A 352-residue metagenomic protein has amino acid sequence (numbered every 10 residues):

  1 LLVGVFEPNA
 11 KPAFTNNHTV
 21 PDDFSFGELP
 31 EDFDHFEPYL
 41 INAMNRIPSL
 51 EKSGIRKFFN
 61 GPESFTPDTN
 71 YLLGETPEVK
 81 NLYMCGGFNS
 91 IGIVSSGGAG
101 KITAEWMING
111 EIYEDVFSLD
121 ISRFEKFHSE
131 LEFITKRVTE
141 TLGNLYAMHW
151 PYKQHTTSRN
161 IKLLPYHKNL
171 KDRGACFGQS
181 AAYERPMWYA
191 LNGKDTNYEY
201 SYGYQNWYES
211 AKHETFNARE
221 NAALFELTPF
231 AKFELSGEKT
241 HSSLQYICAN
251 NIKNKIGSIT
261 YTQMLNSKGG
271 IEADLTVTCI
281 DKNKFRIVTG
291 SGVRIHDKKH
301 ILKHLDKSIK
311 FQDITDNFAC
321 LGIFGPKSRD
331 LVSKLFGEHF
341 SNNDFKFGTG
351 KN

Functional and structural regions predicted by a protein language model:
L1-D23, F36-E37: Extended catalytic-interface subdomain
L2, Y83-M84, R286: General beta-strand recognition
F6-P8, F88, E238: Histidine- and/or cysteine-centered catalytic micro-motif in compact active-site loops
P8, P77-V79, K282, D316: Short strand-connecting beta-turns/loops that link adjacent beta-strands
P12, D22, L29-K162: C-terminal catalytic lobe of FAD-dependent flavoproteins
P12-N17, S95-S96, H296-H300: A short, polar/proline- and glycine-enriched secondary-structure boundary/capping micro-motif
E114-N352: Glycine/proline-enriched, intrinsically flexible loops and inter-domain linkers
